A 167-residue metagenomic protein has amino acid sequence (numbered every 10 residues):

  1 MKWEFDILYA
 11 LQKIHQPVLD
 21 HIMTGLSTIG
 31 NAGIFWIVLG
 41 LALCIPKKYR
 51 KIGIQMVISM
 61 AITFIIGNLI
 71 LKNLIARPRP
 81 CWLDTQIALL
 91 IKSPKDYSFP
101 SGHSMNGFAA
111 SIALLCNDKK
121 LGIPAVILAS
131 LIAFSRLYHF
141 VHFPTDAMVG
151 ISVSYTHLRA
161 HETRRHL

Functional and structural regions predicted by a protein language model:
M1-I34, N68-D96: N-terminal transmembrane-helix/juxtamembrane module of multi-pass inner/ER membrane proteins
G25, I34, Q55, K120-I127: Alpha-helical transmembrane segments of integral membrane proteins
S27, I37-A42: Juxtamembrane transmembrane-helix termini in multi-pass membrane transport proteins
L39, I45, I87-R159: Membrane-embedded catalytic cores of phosphoryl/pyrophosphoryl-handling enzymes
L43-I65: Interfacial segments of alpha-helical transmembrane regions
T63, G67-N68, H157: Alpha-helical transmembrane segments of multipass membrane proteins
K72, R77-P80, R136, H142 (+1 more regions): Short, cationic motifs built from Arg/Lys/His that form the positively charged side of catalytic pockets
H157-L167: Residue-level detector of conserved catalytic or cofactor/ligand-binding positions in enzyme active sites
